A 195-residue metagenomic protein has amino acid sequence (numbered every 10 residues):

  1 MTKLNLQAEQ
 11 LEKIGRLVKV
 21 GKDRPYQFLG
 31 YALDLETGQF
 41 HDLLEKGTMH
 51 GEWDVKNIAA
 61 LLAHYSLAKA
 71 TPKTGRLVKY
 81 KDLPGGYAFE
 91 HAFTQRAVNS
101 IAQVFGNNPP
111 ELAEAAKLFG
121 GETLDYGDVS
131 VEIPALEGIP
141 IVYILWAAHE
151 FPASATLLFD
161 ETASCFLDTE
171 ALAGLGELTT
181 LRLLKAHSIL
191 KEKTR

Functional and structural regions predicted by a protein language model:
M1-L17, K81-V129: Negatively charged, low-complexity tracts enriched in Asp/Glu with abundant Ser/Thr
M1-L44: N-terminal ordered "arm"
Y26, T71-Y80, N107-I133, A186-R195: Short glycine-rich, low-complexity/disordered patches
L33-N57, W146-E170: Intrinsically disordered, low-complexity regulatory segments enriched in Ser/Thr/Pro and charged residues
D42-V104: Long amphipathic alpha-helical segments with strong coiled-coil/leucine-zipper propensity
H50-T74, D160-R195: Ampiphathic alpha-helical segments that act as solvent-exposed interaction surfaces
F89, S100, V131, S164-L167 (+1 more regions): Conserved aromatic-histidine-acidic binding/catalytic patches
F119-L157: An internal, amphipathic alpha-helical element
